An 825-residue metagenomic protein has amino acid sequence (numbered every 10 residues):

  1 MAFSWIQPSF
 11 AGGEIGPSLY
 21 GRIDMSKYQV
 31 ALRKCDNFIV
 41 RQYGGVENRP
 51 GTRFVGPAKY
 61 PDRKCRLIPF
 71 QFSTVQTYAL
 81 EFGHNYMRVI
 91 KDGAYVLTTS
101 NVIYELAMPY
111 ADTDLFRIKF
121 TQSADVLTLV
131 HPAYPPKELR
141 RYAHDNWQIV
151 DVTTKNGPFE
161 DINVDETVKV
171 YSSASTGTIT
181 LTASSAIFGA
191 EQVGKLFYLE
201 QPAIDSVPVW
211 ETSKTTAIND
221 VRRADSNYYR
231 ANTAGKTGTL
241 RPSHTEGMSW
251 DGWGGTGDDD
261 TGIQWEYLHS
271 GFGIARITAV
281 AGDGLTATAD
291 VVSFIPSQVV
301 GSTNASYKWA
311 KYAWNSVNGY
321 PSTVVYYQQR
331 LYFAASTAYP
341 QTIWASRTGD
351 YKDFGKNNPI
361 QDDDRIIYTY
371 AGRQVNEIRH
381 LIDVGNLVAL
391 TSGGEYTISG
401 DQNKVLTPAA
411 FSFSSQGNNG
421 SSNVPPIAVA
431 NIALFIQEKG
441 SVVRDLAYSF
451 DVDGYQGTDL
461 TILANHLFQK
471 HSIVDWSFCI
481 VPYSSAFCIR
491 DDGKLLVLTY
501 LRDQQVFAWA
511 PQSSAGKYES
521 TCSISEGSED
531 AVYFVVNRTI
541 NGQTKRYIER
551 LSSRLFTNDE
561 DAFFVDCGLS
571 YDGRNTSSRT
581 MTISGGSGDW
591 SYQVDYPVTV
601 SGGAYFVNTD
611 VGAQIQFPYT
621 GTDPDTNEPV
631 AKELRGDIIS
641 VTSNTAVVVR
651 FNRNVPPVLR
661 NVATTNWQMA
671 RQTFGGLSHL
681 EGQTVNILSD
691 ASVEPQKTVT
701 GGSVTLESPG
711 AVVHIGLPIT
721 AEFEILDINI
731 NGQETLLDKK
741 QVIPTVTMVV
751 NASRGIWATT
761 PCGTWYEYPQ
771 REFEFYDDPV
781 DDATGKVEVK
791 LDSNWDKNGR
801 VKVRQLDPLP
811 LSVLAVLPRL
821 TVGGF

Functional and structural regions predicted by a protein language model:
M1-S100, E138, Y142-T178, T288-D383 (+7 more regions): N-terminal beta-propeller domains
T77, D125, S484-A486: Structural hallmark of WD40 beta-propellers
F82, M108-K137, L331, A389-L390: Elongated alpha-helical scaffolds
V96-L97, N101-L106, R141, N146-R241 (+5 more regions): Autoprocessing Asn-cyclization modules and mimics
P109-K119, L706, E774-R800, R804-D807: Beta-sandwich interaction modules
I295-N315, P657-V693, T698-N731, T735 (+1 more regions): Surface-exposed interaction regions enriched in Ser/Thr/Asp/Glu that occur as long low-complexity tracts or repetitive
R330, G372-T580, Q683: Beta-sheet-dominated scaffold domains
Q741-S753: A short beta-strand element within beta-rich, extracytoplasmic domains of secreted/secretory-pathway proteins
